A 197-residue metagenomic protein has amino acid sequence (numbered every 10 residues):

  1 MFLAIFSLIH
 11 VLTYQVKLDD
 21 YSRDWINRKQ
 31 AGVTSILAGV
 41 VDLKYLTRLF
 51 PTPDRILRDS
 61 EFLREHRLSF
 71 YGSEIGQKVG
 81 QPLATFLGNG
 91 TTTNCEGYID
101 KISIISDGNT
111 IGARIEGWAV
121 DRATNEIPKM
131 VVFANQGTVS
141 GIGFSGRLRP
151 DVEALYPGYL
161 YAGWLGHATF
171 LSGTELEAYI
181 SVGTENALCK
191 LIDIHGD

Functional and structural regions predicted by a protein language model:
F2-L12: Signature aromatic-anchored transmembrane alpha helix within multi-pass, membrane-resident enzymes that catalyze glycan
L12-R114: Intrinsically disordered, polar/acidic, low-complexity terminal segments
Q77-D197: Basic, ligand-binding patches in group-transfer machinery, especially extracytoplasmic/periplasmic segments
